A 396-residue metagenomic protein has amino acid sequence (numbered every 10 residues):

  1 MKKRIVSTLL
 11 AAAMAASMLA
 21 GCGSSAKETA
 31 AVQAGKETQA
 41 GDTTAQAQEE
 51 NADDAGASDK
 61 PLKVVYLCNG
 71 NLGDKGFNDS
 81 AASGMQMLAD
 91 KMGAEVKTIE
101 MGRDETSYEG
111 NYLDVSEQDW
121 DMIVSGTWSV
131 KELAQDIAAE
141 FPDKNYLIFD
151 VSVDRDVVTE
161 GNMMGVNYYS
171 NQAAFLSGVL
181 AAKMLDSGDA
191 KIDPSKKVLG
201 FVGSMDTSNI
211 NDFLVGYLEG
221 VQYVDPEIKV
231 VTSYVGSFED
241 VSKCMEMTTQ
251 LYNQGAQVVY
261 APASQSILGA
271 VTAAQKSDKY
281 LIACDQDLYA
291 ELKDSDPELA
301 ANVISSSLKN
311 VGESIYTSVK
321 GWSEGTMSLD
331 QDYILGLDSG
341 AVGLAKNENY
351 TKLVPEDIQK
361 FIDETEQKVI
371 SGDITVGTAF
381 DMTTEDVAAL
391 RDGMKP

Functional and structural regions predicted by a protein language model:
M1-A12: Positively charged n-region of N-terminal signal peptides that target proteins for export
K3-R4, A16, A30: Residue-level marker of intrinsically disordered, low-complexity segments enriched for small/polar residues
S17-G21: C-terminal motif of bacterial Sec signal peptides marking the signal peptidase cleavage site
S24-P396: A residue-level marker of the well-folded mature domains of exported/periplasmic proteins
